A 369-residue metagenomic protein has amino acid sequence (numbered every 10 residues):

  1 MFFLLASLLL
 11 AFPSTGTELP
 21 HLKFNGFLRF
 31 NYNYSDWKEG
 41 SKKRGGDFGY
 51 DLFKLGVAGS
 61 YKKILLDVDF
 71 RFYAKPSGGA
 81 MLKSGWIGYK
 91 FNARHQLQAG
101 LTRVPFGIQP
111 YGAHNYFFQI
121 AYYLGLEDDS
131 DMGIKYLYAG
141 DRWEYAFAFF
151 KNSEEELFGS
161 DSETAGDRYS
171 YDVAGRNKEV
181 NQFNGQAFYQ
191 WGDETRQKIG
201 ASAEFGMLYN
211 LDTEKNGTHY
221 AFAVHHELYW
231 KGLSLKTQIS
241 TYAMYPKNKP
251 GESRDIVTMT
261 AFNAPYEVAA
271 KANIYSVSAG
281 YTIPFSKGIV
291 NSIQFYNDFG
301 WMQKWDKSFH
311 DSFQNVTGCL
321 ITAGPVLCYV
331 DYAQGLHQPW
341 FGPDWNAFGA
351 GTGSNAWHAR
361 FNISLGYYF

Functional and structural regions predicted by a protein language model:
L8-N25, W37-E39, I289, G324 (+1 more regions): Outer-membrane beta-barrel biogenesis signature
T17-S35, K42-E156, F188-G192, S276 (+1 more regions): Outer membrane beta-barrel
E18-P20, K62-K63, A93, D141-R142 (+6 more regions): Short coil turns and loop connectors of transmembrane beta-barrels in diderm outer membranes and organellar homologs
L22-L28, L66-V68, L97-A99, Y145-F147 (+7 more regions): Transmembrane beta-strands of outer-membrane beta-barrel proteins
N31-E39, R71-S77, F106-I108, A113 (+10 more regions): Sequence/structural signature of outer-membrane beta-barrel proteins
K42-G49, K75-M81, Y123-D128, V173-V180 (+5 more regions): Replace "Gram-negative outer membrane beta-barrel proteins" with "bacterial and organellar outer membrane beta-barrel
Y189-W305, F313, Y367: Detector for outer-membrane/organellar transmembrane beta-barrel domains, recognizing the amphipathic beta-strand
V277-A279, N355-F369: Outer-membrane beta-barrel "beta-signal"
